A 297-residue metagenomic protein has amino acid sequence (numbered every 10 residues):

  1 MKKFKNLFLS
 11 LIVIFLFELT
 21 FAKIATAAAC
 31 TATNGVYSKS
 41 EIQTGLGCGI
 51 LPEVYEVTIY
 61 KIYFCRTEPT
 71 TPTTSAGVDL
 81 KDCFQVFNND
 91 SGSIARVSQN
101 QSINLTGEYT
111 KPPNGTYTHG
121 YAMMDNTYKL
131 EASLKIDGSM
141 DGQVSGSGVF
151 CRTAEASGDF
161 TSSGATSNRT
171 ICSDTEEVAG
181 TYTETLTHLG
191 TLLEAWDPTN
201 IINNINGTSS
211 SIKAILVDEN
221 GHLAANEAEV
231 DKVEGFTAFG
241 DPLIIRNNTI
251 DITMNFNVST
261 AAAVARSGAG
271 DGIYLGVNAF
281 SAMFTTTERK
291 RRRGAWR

Functional and structural regions predicted by a protein language model:
M1-N6: Positively charged n-region of N-terminal signal peptides that target proteins for export
F15-I24: C-terminal segment of classical bacterial N-terminal signal peptides
A27-R297: A short, solvent-exposed, low-complexity linear motif enriched for acidic/polar residues with Pro/Gly/Ser/Thr
